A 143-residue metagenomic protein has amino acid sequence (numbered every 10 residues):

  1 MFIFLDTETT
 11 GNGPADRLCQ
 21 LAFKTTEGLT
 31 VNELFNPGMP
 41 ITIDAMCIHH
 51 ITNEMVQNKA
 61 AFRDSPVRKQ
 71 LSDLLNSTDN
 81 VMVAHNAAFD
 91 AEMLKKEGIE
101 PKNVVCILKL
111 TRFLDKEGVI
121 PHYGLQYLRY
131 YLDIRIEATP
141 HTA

Functional and structural regions predicted by a protein language model:
F2, P14-Q20, T25-N53, N76-A143: Metal-dependent phosphoesterase core characteristic of DEDDh/y 3'-5' exonuclease domains
T7-A15: Short acidic, Gly/Ser-rich segments with clustered Asp/Glu that frequently serve as metal-coordination loops in enzyme
I48-S77: Metal-dependent phosphoesterase signature
